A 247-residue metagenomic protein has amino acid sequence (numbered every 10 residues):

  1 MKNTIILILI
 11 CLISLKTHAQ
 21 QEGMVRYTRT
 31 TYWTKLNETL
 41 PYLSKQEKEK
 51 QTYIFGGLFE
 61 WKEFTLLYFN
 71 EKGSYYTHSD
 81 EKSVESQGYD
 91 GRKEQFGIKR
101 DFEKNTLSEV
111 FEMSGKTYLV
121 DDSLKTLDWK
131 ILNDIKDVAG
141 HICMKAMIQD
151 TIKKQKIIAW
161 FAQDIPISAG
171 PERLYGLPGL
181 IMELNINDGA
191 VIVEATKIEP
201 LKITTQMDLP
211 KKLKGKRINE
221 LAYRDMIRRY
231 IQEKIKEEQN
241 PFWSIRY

Functional and structural regions predicted by a protein language model:
M1-V25, S244-Y247: Bacterial Sec-dependent N-terminal signal peptides
Q20-Y247: Extended soluble regions of mature proteins
